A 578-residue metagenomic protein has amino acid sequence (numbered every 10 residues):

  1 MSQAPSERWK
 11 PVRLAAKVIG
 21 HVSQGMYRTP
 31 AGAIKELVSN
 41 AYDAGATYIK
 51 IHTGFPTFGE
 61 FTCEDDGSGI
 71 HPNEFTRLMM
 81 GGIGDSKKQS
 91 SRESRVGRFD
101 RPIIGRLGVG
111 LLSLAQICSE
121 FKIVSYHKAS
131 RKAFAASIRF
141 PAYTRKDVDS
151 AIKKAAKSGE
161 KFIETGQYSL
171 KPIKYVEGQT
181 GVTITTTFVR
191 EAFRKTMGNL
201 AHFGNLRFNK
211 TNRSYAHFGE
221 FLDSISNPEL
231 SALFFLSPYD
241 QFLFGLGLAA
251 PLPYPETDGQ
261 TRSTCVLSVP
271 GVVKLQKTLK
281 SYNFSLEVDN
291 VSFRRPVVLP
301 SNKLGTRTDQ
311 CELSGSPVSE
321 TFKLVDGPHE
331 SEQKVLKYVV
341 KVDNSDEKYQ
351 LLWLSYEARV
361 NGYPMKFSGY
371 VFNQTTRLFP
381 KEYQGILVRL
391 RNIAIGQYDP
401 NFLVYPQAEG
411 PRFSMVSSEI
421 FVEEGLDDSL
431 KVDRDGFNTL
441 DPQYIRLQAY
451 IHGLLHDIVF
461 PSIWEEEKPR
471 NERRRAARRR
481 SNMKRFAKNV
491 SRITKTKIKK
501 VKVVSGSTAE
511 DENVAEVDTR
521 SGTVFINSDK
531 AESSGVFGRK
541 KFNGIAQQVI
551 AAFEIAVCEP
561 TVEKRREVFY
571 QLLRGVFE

Functional and structural regions predicted by a protein language model:
M1-P11, G45-I103, A129-R377: Interdomain "switch/hinge" adjacent to the Bergerat
M1-R8, P328-E578: Charged regulatory segments coupled to nucleotide-binding catalytic modules in large multidomain enzymes
A16-H21, R98: Short glycine/proline-rich turn/loop motifs
G25-P56, G110-I117: Conserved ATP-binding N-box helix of the HATPase_c
M26, A41-Y42, H52-G54, I103 (+5 more regions): Replace "in large, NTP-powered and nucleic-acid-processing enzymes" with "in large, NTP-powered factors and other
L37, E74-G81, S113-I117, Y450 (+1 more regions): Alpha-helical scaffold elements adjacent to nucleotide-binding pockets in ATP/GTP-utilizing enzyme cores
L107: Flexible nucleotide-binding loop
I123-A129: A short beta-strand-to-loop motif within the catalytic HATPase_c
